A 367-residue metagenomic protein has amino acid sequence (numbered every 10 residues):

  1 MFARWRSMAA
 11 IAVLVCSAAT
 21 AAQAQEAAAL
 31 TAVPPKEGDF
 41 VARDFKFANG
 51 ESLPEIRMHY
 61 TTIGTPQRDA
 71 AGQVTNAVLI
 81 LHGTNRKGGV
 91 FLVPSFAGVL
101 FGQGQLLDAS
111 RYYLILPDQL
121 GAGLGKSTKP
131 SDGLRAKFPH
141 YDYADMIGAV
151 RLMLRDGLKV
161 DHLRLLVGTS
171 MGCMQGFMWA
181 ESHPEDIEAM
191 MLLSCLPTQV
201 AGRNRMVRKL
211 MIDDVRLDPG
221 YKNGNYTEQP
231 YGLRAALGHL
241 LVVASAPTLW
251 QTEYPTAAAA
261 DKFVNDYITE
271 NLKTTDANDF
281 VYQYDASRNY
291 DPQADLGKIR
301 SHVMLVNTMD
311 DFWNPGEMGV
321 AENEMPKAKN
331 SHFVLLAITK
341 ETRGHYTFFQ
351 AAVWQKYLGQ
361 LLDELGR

Functional and structural regions predicted by a protein language model:
T61-S131: N-terminal cap/lid subdomain of alpha/beta-hydrolase-fold enzymes
F101, Q105-G157, R203-N204, R208-K222 (+1 more regions): Cap/lid segment of the alpha/beta-hydrolase catalytic domain
H162-A201: Conserved hydrolase catalytic core segment
D186-E270: Alpha/beta-hydrolase-fold enzymes
D279-D295: Active-site nucleophile elbow and catalytic-triad environment of alpha/beta-hydrolase enzymes
I299, L305-N307: Short beta-strand/loop motif that positions the catalytic acidic residue of the alpha/beta-hydrolase fold
F312-M318: Conserved alpha/beta-hydrolase "acid-adjacent" motif
S331-R367: Catalytic active-site module of serine/aspartate enzymes centered on a nucleophile-bearing elbow/loop
